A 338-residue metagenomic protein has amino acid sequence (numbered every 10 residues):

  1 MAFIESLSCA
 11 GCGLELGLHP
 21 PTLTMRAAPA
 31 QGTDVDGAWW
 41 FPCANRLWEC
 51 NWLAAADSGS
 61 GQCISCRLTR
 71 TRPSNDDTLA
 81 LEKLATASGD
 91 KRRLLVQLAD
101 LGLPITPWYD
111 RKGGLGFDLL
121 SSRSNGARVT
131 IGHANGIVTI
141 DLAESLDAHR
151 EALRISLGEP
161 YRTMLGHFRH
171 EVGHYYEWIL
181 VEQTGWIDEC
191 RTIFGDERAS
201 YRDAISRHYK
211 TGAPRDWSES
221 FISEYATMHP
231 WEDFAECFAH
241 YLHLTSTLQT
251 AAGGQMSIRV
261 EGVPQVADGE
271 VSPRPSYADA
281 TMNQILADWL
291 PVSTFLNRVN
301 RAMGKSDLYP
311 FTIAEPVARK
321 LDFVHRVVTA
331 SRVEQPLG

Functional and structural regions predicted by a protein language model:
M1, G11-C12, P42-N45, Q62-L68: Short, cysteine/histidine-rich loop/knuckle motifs that typically chelate Zn2+
M1-I4, E15-L16, L47-A54, R70: Cys/His-rich microdomains that often coordinate metals
S6, G37-W40, L47, D57-C63: Residues immediately within or flanking Cys/His clusters that coordinate Zn2+ in small zinc-binding modules
C9, R162-Q183, A235: Active-site recognition of the HExxH zinc-binding catalytic motif
S88-D147: Auxiliary, metal-adjacent structural segments of Zn-dependent hydrolase domains
A148-F168: Short pre-active-site segment immediately N-terminal to the catalytic Zn-binding motif
E177-F234, F238-L248: Post-HExxH zinc-binding segment in Zn-dependent metallohydrolases
T227-G338: Pan-zinc metallopeptidase signature
